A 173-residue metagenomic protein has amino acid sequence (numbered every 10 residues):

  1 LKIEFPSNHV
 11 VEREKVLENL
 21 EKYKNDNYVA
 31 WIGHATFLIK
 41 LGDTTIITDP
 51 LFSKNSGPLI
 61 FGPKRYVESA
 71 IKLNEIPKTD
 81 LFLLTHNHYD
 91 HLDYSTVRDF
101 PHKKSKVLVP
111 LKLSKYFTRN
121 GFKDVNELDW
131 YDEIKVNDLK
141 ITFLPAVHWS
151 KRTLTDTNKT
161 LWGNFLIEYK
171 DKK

Functional and structural regions predicted by a protein language model:
L1-E75, E168-K173: Metallo-beta-lactamase
G33, P110-Y116, Y131: Short, polar loop motifs at secondary-structure junctions
T36-G42, K135-K173: Catalytic core of the metallo-beta-lactamase
T44-I46, D80-L81, K106, L139 (+1 more regions): Structural motif
F61-V109, D124-N126: Active-site metal-binding motif and surrounding structural segment of the metallo-beta-lactamase
V109-L111, E127-D129, P145: Short loop/edge segments at beta-strand edges and connector loops that shape dinucleotide/nucleotide cofactor-binding
F117-D129: Helix-loop-beta element that forms the nucleotide-linked donor phosphate-binding surface in glycosyltransferases
